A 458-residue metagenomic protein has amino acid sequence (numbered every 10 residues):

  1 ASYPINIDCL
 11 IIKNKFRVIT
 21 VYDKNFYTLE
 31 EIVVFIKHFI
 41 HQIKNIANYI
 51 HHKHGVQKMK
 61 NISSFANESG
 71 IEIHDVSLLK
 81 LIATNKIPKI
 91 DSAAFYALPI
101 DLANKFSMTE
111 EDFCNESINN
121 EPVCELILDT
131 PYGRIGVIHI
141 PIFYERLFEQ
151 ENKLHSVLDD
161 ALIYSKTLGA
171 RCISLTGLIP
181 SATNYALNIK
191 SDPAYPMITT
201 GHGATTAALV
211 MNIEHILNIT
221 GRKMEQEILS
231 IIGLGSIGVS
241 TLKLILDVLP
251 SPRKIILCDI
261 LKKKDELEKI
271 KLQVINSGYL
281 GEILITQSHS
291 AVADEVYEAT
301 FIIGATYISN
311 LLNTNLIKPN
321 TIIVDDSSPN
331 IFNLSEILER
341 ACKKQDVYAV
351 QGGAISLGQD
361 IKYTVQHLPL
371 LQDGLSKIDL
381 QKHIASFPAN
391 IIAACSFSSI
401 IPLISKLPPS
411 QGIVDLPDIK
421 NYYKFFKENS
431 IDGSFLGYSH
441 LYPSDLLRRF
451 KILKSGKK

Functional and structural regions predicted by a protein language model:
S2-M59: Extended, hydrophobic beta-loop-alpha segments that form or line the acyl/peptidyl-thioester binding and transfer paths
A66-I90, F106-F113, N120-V123, I127 (+2 more regions): Adenosine-phosphate binding glycine-rich loop
D91-S92, R171, T300, T321: Conserved acidic residues
N120-M224, L380, I384-A385: Glycine/serine-rich phosphate-binding loop and adjoining beta1-alpha1 elements at the start of nucleotide-handling
P180-Y185, K262-K269, I331-S335: Short, charged/polar "capping" segments at the starts of alpha-helices and the immediately preceding loops
T206, S236-L242, N310-L312, D360: Short glycine/serine/threonine-rich phosphate/pyrophosphate-binding segments that cradle anionic phosphate groups
N218-A299: Glycine-rich phosphate/diphosphate-binding loop of Rossmann-like nucleotide-binding domains
Y279-K362: Rossmann-like adenosine-cofactor binding region
